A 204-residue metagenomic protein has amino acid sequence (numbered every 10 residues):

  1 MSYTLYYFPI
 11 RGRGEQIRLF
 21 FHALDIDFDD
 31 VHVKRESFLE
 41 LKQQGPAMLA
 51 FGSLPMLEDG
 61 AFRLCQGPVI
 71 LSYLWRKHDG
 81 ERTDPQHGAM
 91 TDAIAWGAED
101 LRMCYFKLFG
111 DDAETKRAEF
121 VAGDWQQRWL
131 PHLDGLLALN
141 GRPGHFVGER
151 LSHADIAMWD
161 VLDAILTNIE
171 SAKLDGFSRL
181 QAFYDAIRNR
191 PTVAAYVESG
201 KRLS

Functional and structural regions predicted by a protein language model:
M1-F120, Q127-R128, L137, R150: GST-like domain detector, emphasizing the conserved glutathione-binding G-site in the N-terminal thioredoxin-like
F8, H153, G200: Short, solvent-exposed turn/loop segments enriched in Gly/Ser/Thr/Pro and often Arg
Q86, A93-P191, A195: GST-like fold's C-terminal all-alpha helical module
E198-S204: Terminal-tail/helix-coil boundary detector
